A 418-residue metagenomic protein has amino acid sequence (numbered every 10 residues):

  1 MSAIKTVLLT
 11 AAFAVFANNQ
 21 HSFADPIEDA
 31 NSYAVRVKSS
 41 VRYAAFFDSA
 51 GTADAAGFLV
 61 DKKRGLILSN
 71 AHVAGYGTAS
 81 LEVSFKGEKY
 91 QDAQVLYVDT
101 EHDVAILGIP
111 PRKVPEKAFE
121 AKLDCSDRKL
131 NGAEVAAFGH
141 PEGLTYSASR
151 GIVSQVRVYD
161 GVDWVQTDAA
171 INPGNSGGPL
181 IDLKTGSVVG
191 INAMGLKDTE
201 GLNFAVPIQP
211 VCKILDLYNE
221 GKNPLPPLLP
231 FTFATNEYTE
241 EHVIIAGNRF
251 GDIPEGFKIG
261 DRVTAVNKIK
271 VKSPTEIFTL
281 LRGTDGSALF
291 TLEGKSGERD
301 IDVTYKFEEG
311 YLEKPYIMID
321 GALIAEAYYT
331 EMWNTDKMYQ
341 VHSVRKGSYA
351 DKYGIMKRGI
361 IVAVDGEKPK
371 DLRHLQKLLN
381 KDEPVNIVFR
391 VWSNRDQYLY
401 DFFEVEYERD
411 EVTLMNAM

Functional and structural regions predicted by a protein language model:
F23-A24, A44-R64, K89-D92, G177 (+3 more regions): A conserved glycine-rich beta-strand in the N-terminal activation segment of trypsin-fold
F23-D29, A93, P111-E116, V188-T239 (+3 more regions): C-terminal cap/linker of serine protease catalytic domains
F23-P26, K117-D163, G195-N203, L215-P224 (+2 more regions): Flexible, gly/ser-rich surface segments that form the specificity/activation loops bordering the active-site cleft
Y33-R36, L66-A71, R128-P141, T167 (+1 more regions): Active-site-proximal beta-strands of protease catalytic cores
R42-Y43, D61-G139, G143-Y146, G161-W164 (+2 more regions): Conserved active-site neighborhood of the chymotrypsin/trypsin-like protease fold
A50, C125-R128, P179, L183 (+6 more regions): A short glycine-leucine-enriched loop at secondary-structure breakpoints that most characteristically corresponds
I67-L68, T185, V189, I253-T275 (+1 more regions): Conserved PDZ fold ligand-binding element
D216-P224, T264, F278-E313, Q376-M418: PDZ-domain C-terminal substructure recognizer with occasional recognition of PDZ-binding tails
